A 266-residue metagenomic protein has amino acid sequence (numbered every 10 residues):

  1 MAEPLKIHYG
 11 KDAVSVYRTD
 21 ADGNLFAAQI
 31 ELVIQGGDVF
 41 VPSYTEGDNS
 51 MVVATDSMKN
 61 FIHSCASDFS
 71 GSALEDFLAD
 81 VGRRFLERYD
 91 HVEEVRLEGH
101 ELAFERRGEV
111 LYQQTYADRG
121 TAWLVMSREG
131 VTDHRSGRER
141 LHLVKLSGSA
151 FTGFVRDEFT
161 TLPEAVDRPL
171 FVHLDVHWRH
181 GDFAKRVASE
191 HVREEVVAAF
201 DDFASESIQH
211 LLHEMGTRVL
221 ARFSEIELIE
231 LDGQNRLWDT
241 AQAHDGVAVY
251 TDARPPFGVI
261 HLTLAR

Functional and structural regions predicted by a protein language model:
M1-R266: N-terminal intrinsically disordered, cationic/polar leader segments that include organellar targeting peptides
